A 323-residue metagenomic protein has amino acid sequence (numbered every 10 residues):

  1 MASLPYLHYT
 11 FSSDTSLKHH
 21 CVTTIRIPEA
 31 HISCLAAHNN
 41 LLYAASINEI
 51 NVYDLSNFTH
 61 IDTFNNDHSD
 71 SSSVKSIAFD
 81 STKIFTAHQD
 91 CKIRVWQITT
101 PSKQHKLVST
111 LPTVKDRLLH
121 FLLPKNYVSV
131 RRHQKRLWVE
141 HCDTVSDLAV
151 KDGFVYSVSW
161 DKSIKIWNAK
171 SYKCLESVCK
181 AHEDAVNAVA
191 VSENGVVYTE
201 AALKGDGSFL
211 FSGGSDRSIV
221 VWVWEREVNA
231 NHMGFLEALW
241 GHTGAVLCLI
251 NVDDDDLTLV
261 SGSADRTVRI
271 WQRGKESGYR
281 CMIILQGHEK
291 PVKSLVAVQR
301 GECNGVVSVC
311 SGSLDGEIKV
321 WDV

Functional and structural regions predicted by a protein language model:
M1-N57, T99-E140: Intrinsically disordered, low-complexity acidic/Ser/Thr/Pro-rich linker and tail segments in large eukaryotic scaffolds
H20-T23, T59-D62, K106-V108, L175-S177 (+3 more regions): A structural motif specific to WD40 beta-propellers
I25-I32, N65-V74, T113-L119, V130-R131 (+5 more regions): WD40/WD-repeat beta-propeller blade N-cap
L35-N40, I77-T82, L148-G153, S171 (+6 more regions): Loop/turn segments within WD40 beta-propeller blades
A45-I47, A87-D90, V158-K162, N168 (+5 more regions): Conserved strand-to-loop turn within each blade of WD40 beta-propeller repeats
N51-V52, R94, K165, V220 (+3 more regions): WD40 beta-propeller blade core
Q97-K103, V223-A230, Q272-S277, D322-V323: Short loop/turn segments immediately following beta-strands, especially the blade-tip and inter-blade linker loops
K293-V323: Blade-level signature of beta-propeller repeat domains, shared across WD40, Kelch, NHL, RCC1 and BNR/Asp-box propellers
